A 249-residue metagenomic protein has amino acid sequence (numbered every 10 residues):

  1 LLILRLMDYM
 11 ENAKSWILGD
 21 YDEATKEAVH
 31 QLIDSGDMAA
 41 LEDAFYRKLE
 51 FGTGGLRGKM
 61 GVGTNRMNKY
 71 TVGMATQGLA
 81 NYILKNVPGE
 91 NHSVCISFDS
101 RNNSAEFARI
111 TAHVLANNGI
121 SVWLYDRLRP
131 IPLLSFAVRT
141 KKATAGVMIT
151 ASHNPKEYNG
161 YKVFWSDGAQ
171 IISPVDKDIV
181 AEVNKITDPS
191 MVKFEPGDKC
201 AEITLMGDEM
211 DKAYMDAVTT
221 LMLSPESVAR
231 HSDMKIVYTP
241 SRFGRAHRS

Functional and structural regions predicted by a protein language model:
I3-A44: N-terminal low-complexity/intrinsically disordered extensions
W16, D20, A24, A40-A44 (+2 more regions): Gly/Ser/Thr-enriched, mixed-charge loops and adjacent short helices that form phosphate/oxyanion-binding elements
W16-L18, P88-S166: Ferredoxin-reductase
M38-L49, M74-I83: Conserved oxyanion/phosphate-binding beta-strand-loop segments in alpha/beta enzyme cores
E42-G58, A105-F107: N-terminal glycine-rich anion-binding loops that anchor highly charged ligand groups
M67-Q77, N103-S104, D126, P130 (+1 more regions): Phosphate/oxyanion-binding active-site loops and adjacent basic polyanion-contact surfaces
K69-T76, S97-V114, M234-S249: Glycine-rich phosphate/diphosphate-binding loop of Rossmann-like nucleotide-binding domains
T76-V94, S224-S232: Glycine-rich phosphate/diphosphate-binding loops that line cofactor/substrate pockets in enzymes
